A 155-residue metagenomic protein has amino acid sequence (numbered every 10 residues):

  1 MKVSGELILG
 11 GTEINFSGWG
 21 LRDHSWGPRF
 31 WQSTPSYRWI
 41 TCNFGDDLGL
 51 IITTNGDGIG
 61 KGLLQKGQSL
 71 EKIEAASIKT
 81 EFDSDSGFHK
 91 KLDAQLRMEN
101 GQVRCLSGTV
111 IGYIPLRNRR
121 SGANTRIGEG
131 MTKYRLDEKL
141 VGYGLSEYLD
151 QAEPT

Functional and structural regions predicted by a protein language model:
M1-T155: Structured soluble/peripheral alpha/beta segments that form catalytic or ligand/cofactor-binding pockets
